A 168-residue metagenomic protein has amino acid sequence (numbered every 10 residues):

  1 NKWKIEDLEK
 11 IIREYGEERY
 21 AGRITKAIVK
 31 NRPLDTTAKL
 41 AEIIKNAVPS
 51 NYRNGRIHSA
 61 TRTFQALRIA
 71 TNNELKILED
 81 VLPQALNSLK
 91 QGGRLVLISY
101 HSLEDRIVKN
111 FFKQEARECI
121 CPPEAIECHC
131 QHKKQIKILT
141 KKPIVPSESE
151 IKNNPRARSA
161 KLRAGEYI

Functional and structural regions predicted by a protein language model:
N1-I168: S-adenosyl-L-methionine-dependent methyltransferase catalytic core, i.e., the SAM/SAH-binding region
